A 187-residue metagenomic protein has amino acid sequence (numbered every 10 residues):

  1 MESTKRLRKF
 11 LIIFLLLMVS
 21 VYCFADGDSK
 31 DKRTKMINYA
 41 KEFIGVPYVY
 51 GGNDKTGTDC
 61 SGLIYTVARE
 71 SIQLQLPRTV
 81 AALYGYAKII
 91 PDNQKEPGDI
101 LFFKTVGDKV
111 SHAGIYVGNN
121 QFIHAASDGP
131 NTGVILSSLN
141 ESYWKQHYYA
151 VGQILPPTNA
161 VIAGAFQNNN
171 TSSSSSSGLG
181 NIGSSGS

Functional and structural regions predicted by a protein language model:
E2-L11: Bacterial N-terminal signal peptides that target proteins for export
F10-F14, C23: Cleavable N-terminal signal peptides
D26-D28, R33-K35, L74-T132, S137 (+1 more regions): ...with weaker cross-activation on analogous glycine-rich loops/strands in unrelated enzymes
D26-G27, P47-K55: Second-shell loop/turn segments in exported
A40-Y48, V67-L76, A87, T105 (+3 more regions): Sec/Tat-exported extracytoplasmic proteins
K55-A68: Active-site nucleophilic cysteine motif
Q146-S187: Low-complexity, Gly/Ser/Thr/Pro-rich intrinsically disordered linker/tail segments
